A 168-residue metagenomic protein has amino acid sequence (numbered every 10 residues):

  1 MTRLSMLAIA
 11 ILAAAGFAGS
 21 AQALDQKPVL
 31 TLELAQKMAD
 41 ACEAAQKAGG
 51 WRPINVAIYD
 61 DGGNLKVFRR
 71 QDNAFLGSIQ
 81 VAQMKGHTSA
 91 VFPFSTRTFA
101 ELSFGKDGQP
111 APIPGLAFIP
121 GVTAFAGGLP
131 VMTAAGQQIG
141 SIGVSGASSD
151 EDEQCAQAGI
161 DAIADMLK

Functional and structural regions predicted by a protein language model:
M1-A8: Bacterial N-terminal signal peptides that target proteins for export
A8-I11, A21: Cleavable N-terminal signal peptides
G16-S20: N-terminal signal peptide c-region/cleavage motif recognized by signal peptidases
A21-K168: Flexible, solvent-exposed loop/hinge segments and secondary-structure transition points
